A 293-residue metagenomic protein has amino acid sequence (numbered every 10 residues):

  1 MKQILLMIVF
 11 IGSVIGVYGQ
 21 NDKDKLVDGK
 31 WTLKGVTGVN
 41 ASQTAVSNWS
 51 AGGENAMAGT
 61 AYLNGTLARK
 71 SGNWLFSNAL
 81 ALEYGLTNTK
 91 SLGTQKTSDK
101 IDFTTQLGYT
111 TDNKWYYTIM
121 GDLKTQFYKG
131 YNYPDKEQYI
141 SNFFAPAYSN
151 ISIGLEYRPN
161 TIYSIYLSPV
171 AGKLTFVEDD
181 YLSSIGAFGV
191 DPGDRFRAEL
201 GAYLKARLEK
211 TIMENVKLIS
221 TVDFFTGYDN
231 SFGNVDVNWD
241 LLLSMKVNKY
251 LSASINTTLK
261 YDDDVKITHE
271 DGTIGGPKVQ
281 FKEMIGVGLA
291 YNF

Functional and structural regions predicted by a protein language model:
V27-Q43, W74-F76: Transmembrane beta-strand segments of Gram-negative outer membrane beta-barrel proteins
G35, V39-A41, A61-R69, F103-Y109 (+7 more regions): Residues on the lipid-exposed face of transmembrane beta-strands in outer-membrane beta-barrel proteins
G35-T37, N78, I119-G121, I153 (+3 more regions): Membrane-embedded beta-strand positions of outer-membrane beta-barrel proteins
V39-A45, S71-N73, L82-N88, L123-K129 (+4 more regions): Transmembrane beta-strands of outer-membrane beta-barrel pores
N48-G53, N88-G93, K136-S141, F188-D194 (+2 more regions): Extracellular loop and loop/strand-boundary signature of outer-membrane beta-barrel proteins
W74-F76, K114-Y117, I162-I165, N215-L218 (+1 more regions): Repeated loop/turn-to-beta-strand initiation elements of outer-membrane beta-barrel proteins
Q95-G201: Outer-membrane pore/translocation modules
V279-F293: Outer-membrane beta-barrel "beta-signal"
